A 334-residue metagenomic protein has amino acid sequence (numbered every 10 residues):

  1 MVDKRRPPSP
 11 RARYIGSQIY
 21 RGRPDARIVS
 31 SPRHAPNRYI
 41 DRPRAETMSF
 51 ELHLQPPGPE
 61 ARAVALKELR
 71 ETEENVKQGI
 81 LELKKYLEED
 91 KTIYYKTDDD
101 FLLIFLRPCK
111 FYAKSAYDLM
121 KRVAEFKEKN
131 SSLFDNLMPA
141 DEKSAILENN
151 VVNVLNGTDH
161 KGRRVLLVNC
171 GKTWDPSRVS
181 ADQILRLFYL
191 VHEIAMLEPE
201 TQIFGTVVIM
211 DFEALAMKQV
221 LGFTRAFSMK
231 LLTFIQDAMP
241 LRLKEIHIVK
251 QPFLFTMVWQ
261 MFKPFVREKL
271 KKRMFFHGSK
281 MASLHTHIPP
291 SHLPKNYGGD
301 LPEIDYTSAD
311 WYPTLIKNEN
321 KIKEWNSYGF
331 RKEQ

Functional and structural regions predicted by a protein language model:
V2-Q334: Basic, amphipathic alpha-helical/coil surface patches used to engage anionic, phosphate-bearing ligands and membranes
